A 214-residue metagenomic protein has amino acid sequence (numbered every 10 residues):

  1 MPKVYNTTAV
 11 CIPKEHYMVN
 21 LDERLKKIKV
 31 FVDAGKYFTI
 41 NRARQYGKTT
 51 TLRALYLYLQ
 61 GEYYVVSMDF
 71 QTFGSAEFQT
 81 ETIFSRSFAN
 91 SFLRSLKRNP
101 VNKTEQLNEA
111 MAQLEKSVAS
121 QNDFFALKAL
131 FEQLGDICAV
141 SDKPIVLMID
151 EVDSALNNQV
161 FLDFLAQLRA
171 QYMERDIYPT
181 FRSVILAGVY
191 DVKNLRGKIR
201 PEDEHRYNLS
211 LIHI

Functional and structural regions predicted by a protein language model:
M1-K36: A short, basic N-terminal segment
T8-V10, P144, L156-I212: The catalytic "switch" region of P-loop NTPases
V32, Q60, Y172, D176: Conserved ATPase "switch" residues in P-loop NTPase domains
A34-Y46, T50-F164, R182, Y190-V192: P-loop NTPase nucleotide-binding core
Q45, I212-H213: Non-catalytic effector/regulatory segments
